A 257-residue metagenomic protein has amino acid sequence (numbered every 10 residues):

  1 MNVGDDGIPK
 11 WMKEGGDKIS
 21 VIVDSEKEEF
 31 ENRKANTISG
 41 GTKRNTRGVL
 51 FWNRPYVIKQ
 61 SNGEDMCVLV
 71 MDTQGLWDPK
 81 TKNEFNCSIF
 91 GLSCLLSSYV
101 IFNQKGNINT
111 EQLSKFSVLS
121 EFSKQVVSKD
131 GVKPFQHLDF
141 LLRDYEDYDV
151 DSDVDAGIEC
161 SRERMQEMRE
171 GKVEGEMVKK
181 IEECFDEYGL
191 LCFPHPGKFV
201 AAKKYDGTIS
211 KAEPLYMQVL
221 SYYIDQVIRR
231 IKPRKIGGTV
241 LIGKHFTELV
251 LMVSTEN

Functional and structural regions predicted by a protein language model:
M1-N257: Conserved GTPase G-domain substructure that encodes guanine base recognition and part of the catalytic core, centered
